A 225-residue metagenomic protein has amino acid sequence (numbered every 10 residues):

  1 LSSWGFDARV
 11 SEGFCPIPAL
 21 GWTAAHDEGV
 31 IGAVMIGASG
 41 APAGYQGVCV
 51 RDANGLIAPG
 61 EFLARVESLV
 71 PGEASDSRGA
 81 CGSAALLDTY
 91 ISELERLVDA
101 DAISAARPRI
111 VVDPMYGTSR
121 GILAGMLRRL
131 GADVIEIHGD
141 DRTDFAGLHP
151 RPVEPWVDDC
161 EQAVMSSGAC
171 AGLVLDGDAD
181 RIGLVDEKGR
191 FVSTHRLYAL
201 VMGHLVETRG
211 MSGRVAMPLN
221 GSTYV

Functional and structural regions predicted by a protein language model:
L1, A43-A53, I122-L123, G177-A199 (+1 more regions): Short Gly/Thr/Asp-enriched flexible loops that form oxyanion-binding sites at enzyme active sites
L1-Y45, G125-V185: N-terminal small/polar loop signature for handling phosphorylated ligands or for N-terminal nucleophile
S2, V10-E12, A64-S92, R96 (+1 more regions): Proline/glycine-rich low-complexity loops and linkers
I17-L20, S119-R120, Y224-V225: Short, well-ordered alpha-helical microsegments
H26, L56-P59, R190-V192: Short, charged/polar, Gly/Pro-enriched secondary-structure boundary elements
I36, V112-M115, L175-G177, M217: Active-site flanking residues adjacent to catalytic metal/cofactor-binding acidic residues
Q46-S167: Gly/Ser/Thr-enriched, mixed-charge loops and adjacent short helices that form phosphate/oxyanion-binding elements
R109, G172, R214: Hydrophobic "anchor" residues on beta-strands that sit immediately upstream of conserved functional sites
